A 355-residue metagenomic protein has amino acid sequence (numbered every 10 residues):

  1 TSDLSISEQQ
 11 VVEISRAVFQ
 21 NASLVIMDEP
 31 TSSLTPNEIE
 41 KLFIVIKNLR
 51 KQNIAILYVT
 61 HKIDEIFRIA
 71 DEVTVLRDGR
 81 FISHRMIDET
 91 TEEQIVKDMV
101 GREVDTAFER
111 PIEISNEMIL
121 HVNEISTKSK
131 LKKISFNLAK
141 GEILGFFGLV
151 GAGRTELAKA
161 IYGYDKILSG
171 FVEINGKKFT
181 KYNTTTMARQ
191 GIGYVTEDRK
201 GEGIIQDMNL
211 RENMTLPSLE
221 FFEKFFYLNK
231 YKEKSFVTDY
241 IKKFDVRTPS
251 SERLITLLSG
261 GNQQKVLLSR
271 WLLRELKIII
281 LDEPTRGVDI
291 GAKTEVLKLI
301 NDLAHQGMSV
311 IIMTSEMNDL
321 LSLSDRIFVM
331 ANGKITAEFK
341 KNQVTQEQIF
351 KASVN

Functional and structural regions predicted by a protein language model:
T1-N355: Glycine-rich phosphate-binding loops of nucleotide-dependent enzymes
